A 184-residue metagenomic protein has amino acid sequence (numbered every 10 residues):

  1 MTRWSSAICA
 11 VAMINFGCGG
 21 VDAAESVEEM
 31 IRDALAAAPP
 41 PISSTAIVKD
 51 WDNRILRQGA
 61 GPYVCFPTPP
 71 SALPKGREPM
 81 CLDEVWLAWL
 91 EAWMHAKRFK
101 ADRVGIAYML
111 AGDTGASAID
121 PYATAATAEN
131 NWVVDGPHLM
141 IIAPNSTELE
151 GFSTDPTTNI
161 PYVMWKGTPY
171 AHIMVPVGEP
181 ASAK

Functional and structural regions predicted by a protein language model:
M1-I8: Bacterial N-terminal signal peptides that target proteins for export
I8-F16: Bacterial N-terminal signal peptides
N15-E25: Bacterial Sec-dependent signal peptides at the C-terminal "C-region" and cleavage site
A24-K184: Primary mode marks residue(s) on the alpha4-beta5-alpha5 output face of response regulator receiver
